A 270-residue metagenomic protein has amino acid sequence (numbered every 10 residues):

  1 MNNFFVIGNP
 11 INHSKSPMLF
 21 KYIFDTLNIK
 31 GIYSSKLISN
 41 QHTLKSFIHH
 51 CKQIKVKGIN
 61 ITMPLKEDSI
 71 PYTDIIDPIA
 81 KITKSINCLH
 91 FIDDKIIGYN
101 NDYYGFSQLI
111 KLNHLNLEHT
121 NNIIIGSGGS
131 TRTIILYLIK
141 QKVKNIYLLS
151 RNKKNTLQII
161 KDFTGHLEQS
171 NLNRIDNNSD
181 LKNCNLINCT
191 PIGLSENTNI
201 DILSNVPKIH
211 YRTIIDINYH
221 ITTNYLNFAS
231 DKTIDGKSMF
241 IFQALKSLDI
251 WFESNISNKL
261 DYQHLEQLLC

Functional and structural regions predicted by a protein language model:
N2-N113, I221, N227-A229: Phosphate/diphosphate ligand-binding glycine-rich loop within oxidoreductases
G8, N100, I110, H119-K140 (+1 more regions): Glycine-rich adenosine-cofactor-binding loop
P64, N188-G193, N218-Y219: Short glycine-/small-residue-rich Rossmann-like dinucleotide-binding loops
D68, L194-I214: Rossmann-fold NAD(P) dinucleotide-binding segment
K140-N145, K232: Conserved S-adenosyl-L-methionine
V143-F163: NAD(P)-binding Rossmann-fold cofactor-contacting core
H166-C184, N205-V206: Short acidic low-complexity segments
R212-N258, H264: Rossmann-fold NAD(P)-binding glycine/threonine-rich loop
